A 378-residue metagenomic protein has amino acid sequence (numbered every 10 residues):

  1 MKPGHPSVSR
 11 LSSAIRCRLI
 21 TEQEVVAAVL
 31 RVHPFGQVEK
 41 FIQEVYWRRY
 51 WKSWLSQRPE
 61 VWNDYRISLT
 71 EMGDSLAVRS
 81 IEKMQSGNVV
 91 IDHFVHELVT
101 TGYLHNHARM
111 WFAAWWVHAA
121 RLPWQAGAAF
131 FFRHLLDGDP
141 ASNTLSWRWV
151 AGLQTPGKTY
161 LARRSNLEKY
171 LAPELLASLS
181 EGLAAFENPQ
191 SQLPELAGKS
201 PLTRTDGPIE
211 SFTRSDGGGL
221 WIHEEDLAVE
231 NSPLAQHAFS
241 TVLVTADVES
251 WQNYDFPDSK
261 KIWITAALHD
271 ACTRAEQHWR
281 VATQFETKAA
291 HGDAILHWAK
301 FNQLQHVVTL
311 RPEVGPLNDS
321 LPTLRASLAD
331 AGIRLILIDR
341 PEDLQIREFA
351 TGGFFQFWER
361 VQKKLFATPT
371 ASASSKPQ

Functional and structural regions predicted by a protein language model:
M1-Q43, W47, S53, Q57-G73 (+6 more regions): Trp/Phe/Arg-rich N-terminal binding region typifying the photolyase-homology
S9-S12, R49, L76-S80, V89-V99 (+3 more regions): Contiguous, well-ordered alpha-helical segments that form the cores/surfaces of helical PPI scaffolds
L19, Q85, A108, W124-A126 (+3 more regions): Solvent-exposed, flexible loop/coil residues
W47-Y50, Y103, R109, A113 (+7 more regions): An acidic- and aromatic-residue-enriched active-site/binding cleft used to recognize and process polar
R66, S75-M84, N88-H93, P173-E181: Extended low-complexity intrinsically disordered regions
F94, A113, G127, P140-S142 (+2 more regions): Small-side-chain structural scaffolding
L135-P194: C-terminal, helix-dominated tail/subdomain
